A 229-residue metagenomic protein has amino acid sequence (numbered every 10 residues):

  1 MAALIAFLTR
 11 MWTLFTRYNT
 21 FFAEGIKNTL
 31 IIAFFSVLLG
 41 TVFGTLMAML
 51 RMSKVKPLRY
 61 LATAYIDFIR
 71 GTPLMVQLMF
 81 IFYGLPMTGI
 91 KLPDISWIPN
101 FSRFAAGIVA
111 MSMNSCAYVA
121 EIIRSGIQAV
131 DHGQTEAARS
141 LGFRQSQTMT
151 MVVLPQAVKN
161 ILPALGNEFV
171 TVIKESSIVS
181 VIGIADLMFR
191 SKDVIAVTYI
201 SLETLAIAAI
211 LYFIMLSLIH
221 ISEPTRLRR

Functional and structural regions predicted by a protein language model:
M1-S222, R226: Transmembrane alpha-helices and adjacent helix-loop boundaries
R229: Conserved protein kinase catalytic core
